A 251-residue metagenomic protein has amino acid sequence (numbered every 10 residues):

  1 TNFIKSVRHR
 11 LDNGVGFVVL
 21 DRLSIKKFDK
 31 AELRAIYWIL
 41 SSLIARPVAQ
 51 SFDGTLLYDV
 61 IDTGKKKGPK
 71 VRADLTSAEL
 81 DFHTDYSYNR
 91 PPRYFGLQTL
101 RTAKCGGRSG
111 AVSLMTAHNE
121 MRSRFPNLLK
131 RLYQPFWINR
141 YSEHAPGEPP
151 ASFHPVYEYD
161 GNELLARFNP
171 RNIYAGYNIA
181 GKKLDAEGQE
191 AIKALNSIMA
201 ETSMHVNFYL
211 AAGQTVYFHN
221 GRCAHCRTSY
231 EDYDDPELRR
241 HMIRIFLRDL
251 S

Functional and structural regions predicted by a protein language model:
T1-S6, N13-V18, I25-K27, I44 (+3 more regions): Active-site environment of non-heme Fe oxygenases that use a 2-His-1-carboxylate facial triad
A31-W38, S113: "Short basic amphipathic alpha-helical interaction patches in structured regions
Y37-V48: A short alpha->loop->secondary-structure connector
